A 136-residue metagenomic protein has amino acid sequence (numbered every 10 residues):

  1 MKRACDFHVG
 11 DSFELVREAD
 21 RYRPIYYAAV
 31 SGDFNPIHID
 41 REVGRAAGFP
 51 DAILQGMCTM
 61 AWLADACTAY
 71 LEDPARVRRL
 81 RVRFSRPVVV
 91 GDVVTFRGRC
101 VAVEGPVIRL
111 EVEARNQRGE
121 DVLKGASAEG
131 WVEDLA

Functional and structural regions predicted by a protein language model:
M1-R76: Hot-dog-fold acyl-thioester-processing enzymes
M1-S12, V88-A136: HotDog/MaoC-like acyl-thioester-processing domains
A28, R83, E129-W131: Residues in well-ordered beta-strands of folded domains
G32-D33, G44, R78-R79, F96 (+2 more regions): Short, charged/polar low-complexity linear motifs in solvent-exposed/disordered segments
C67-F96: Mid-chain, well-packed structural core segment of small domains
